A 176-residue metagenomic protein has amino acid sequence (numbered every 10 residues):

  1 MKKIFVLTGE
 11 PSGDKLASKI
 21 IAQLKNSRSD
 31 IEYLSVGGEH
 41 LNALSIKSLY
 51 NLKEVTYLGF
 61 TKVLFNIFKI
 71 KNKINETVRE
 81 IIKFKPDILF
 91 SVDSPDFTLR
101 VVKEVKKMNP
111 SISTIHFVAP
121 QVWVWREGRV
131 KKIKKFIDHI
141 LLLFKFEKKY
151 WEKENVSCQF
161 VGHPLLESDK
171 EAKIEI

Functional and structural regions predicted by a protein language model:
K3-I174: Active-site and donor-binding regions of nucleotide-sugar-utilizing enzymes
